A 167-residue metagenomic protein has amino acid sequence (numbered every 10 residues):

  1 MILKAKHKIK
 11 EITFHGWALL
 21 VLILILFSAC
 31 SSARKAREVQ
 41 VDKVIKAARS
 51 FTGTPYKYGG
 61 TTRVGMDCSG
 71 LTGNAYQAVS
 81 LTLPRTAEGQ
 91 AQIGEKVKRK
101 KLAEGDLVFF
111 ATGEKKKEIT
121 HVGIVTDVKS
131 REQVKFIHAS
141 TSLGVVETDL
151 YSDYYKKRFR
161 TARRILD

Functional and structural regions predicted by a protein language model:
K4-A18: Bacterial N-terminal signal peptides that target proteins for export
L26-A29: C-terminal motif of bacterial Sec signal peptides marking the signal peptidase cleavage site
S31-A33, K96, T120-D167: Aromatic- and glycine-rich peptidoglycan recognition patches
R34-V44: Short, low-complexity, disordered segments immediately C-terminal to signal peptides in bacterial exported proteins
K46-K57: N-terminal capping segment at the start of a domain
P55-E104: Catalytic cysteine-centered active-site loop
E114-K117: Short, charged beta-turn/beta-strand-edge "cap" motif at the junction between a beta-strand and an adjacent loop
